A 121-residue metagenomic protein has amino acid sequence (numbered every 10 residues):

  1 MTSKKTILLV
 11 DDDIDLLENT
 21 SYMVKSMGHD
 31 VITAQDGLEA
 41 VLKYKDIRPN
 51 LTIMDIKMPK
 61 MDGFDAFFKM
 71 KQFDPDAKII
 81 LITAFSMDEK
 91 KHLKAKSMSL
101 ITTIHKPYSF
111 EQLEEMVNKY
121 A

Functional and structural regions predicted by a protein language model:
M1-T6, E111-A121: Non-catalytic signal-transmission and effector/linker regions of two-component phosphorelay proteins
D12, M54-D55: Active-site T/S-Asp motif of two-component receiver
I14-I32, M98, Y120: Two-component/phosphorelay signaling modules centered on CheY-like receiver
Q35-E39, D62-A66: Acidic catalytic/metal-coordinating carboxylates
I47-I53: Active-site beta3 strand of CheY-like receiver
M58: Receiver (REC) domain active-site loop signature in two-component systems and cognate sites in sensor histidine kinases
D65, S86-I104, E111-E115: Alpha4 helix (beta4-alpha4-beta5 surface) of REC/receiver domains from two-component response regulators
I82-T83: Hydrophobic/aromatic residues positioned on beta-strands within the core alpha/beta folds
